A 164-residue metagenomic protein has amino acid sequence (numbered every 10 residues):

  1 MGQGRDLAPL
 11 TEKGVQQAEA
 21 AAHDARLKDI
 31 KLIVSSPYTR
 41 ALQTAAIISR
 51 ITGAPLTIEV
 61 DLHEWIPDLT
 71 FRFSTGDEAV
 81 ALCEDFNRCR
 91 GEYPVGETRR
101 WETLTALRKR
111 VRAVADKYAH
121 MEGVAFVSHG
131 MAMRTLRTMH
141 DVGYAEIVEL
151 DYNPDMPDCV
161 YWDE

Functional and structural regions predicted by a protein language model:
M1-L56: Active-site-proximal alpha-helix that buttresses catalytic centers in soluble enzyme cores
G4, A8-P9, R50-K109, Y161-W162: Phosphate-handling substructures
R26-D29, Y118-E122: Glycine-rich phosphate-binding loop signature in dinucleotide/nucleotide-binding domains
S35-S36, K109, V127-S128: Short beta-strand scaffold positions
T39, L62, M131-A132: Catalytic metal-binding/acid-base residues of hydrolase active sites
T57-I58, E64-A79, H120, R134-E164: Acidic, low-complexity terminal tails and accessory targeting/binding regions of phosphate-metabolizing enzymes
L107-H120: A short, acidic, amphipathic alpha-helical segment used as a generic capping/interface helix at domain edges
H120-G130: Generic beta-sheet signal
